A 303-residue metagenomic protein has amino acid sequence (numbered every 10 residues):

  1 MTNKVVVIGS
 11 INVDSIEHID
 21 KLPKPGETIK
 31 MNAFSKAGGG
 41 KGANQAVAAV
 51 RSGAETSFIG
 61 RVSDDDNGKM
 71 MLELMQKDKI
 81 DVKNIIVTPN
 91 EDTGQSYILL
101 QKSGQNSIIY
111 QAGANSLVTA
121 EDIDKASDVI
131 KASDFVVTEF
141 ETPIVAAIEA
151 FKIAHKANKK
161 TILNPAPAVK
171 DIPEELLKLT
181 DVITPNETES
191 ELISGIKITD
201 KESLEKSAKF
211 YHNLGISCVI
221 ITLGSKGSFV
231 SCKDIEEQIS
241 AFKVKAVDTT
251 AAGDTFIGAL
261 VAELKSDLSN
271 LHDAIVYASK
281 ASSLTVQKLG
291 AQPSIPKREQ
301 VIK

Functional and structural regions predicted by a protein language model:
M1-R61, D66-K77: Glycine-rich phosphate/adenosyl-contacting loop at the front of the ribokinase-like
V47, Q95-L99, S107, G227-S231: Short beta-strand scaffold segments in enzyme catalytic cores
R61, V87-T88, I98-F135, F140: Conserved phosphate-binding/catalytic loop of the ribokinase/pfkB sugar-kinase fold
D78-N90: A glycine-rich helix N-cap at a beta->alpha junction
F151-E236: Conserved phosphate/ATP/ADP-binding segment of small-molecule kinases
K201-K303: Conserved phosphate-binding/catalytic region of the ribokinase-like
